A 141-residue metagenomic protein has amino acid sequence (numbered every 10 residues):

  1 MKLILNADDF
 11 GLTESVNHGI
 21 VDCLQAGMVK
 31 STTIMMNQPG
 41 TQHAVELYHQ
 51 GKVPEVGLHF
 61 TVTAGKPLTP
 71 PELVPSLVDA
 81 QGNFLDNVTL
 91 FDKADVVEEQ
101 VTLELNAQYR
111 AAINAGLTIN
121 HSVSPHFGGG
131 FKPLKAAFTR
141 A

Functional and structural regions predicted by a protein language model:
M1-E14: Boundary/entry segment of secreted carbohydrate-active catalytic domains
K2-I4, V29-T33, V53-H59, T118-V123: Structural preference for beta-strand elements that scaffold enzyme active sites
D8-F10, M35-N37, H59-T63, P125-F127: Active-site beta-loop-alpha junctions enriched in small/polar residues
E14-P39: A short alpha/beta connector and helix-capping loop motif
I20-A26, Q42-E55, E72-D79, I113-N114: Acidic (Asp/Glu)-rich catalytic clusters
P67-V97: Active-site gating loops and adjacent loop-to-helix segments of metal-dependent hydrolytic enzymes
D95-Y109: Alpha-helical scaffold elements lining the catalytic groove of polysaccharide deacetylases
N106-A141: Catalytic domains of cell-wall/extracellular-matrix polysaccharide-remodeling enzymes, centered on de-N-acetylation
